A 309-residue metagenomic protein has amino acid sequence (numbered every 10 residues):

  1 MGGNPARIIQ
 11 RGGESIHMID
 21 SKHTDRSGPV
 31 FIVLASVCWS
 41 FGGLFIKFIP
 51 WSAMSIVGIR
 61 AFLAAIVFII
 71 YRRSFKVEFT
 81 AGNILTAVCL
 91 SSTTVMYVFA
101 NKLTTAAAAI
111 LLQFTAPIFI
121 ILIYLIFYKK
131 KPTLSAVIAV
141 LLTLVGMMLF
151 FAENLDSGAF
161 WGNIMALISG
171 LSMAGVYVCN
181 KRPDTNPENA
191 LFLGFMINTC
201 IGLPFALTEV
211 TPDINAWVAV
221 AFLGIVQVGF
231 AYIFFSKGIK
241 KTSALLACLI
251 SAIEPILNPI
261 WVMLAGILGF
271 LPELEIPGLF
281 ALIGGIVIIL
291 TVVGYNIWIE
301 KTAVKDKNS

Functional and structural regions predicted by a protein language model:
M1-S55, L85-V88, M96, V140-L141 (+5 more regions): Glycine-/small-residue-enriched transmembrane alpha-helix faces in small-molecule transporters and effluxers
I19-S21, A61, A252-S309: C-terminal-most transmembrane helix of multi-pass membrane proteins
V37-W51, V95-T104, L112, G175-N186 (+2 more regions): Juxtamembrane C-cap of transmembrane helices in multi-pass membrane transport proteins
C38, I46-S92, F119-I123, S172-V176 (+2 more regions): Transmembrane alpha-helices of multi-pass small-molecule transport proteins
S55-G58, F62-I66, V98-K129, S169 (+1 more regions): Specific alpha-helical transmembrane segments that line the substrate/conduction pathway and gating interfaces
F68, L90, P132-A152, S169-L171 (+3 more regions): Hydrophobic transmembrane alpha-helices of multi-pass small-molecule transport proteins
I69-A108, Q113-T115, I121, L142-L149 (+1 more regions): Specific transmembrane alpha-helical segments of multi-pass solute transporters/efflux pumps, especially DMT/EamA
A109-T115, N180-I197, V228-L264: Helix-helix packing/entry segments at the starts of transmembrane helices
